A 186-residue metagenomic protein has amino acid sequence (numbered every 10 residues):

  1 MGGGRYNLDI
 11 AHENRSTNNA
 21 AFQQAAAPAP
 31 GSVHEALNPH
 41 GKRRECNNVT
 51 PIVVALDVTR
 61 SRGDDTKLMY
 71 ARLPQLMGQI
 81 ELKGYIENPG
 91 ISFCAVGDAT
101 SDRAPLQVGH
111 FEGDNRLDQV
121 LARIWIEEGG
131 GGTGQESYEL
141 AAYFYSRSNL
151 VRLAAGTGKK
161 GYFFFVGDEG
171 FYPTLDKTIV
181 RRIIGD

Functional and structural regions predicted by a protein language model:
M1-D186: Acidic, low-complexity intrinsically disordered regions
